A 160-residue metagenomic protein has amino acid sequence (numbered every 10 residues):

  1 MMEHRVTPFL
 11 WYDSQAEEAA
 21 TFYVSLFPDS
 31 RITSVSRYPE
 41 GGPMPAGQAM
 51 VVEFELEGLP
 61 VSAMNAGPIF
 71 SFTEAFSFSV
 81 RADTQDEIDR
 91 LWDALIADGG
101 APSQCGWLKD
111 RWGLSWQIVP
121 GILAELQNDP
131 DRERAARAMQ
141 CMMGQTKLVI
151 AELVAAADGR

Functional and structural regions predicted by a protein language model:
M1-M2: Extracellular, disulfide-bonded carbohydrate-recognition/adhesion ectodomains, dominated by C-type lectin-like domains
F9-G58: Core segments of cupin and vicinal oxygen chelate
Y12, A16, L26, L56-P60 (+6 more regions): Vicinal oxygen chelate
M44, I69-F70: Gly/Ser-enriched beta-turn/beta-hairpin loop segments
R134-R160: Acidic/histidine-enriched, glycine/proline-rich intrinsically disordered or flexible terminal extensions
